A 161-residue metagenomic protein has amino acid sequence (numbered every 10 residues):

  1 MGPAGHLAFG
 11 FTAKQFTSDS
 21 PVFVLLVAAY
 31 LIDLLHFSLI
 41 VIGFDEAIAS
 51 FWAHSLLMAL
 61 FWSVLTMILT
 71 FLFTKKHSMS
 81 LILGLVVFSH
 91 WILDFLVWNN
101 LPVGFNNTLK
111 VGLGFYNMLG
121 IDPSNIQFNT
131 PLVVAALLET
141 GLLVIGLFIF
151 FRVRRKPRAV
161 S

Functional and structural regions predicted by a protein language model:
M1-S161: N-terminal membrane-targeting hydrophobic helices
